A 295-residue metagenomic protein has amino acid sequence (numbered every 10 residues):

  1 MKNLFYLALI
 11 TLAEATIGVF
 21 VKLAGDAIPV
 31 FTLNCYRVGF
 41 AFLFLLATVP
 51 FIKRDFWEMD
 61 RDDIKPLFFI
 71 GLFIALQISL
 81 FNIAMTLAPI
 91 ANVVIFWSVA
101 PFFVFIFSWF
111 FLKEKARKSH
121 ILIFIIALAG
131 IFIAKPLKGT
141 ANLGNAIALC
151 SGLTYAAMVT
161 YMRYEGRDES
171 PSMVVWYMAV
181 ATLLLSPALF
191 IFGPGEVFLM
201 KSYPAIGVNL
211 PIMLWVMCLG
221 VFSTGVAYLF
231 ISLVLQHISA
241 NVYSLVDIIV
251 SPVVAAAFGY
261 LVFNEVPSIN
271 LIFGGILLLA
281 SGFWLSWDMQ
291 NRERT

Functional and structural regions predicted by a protein language model:
M1-L12, F42-F69, F110, K115-I121 (+5 more regions): Membrane-interface interhelical linkers
M1-T32, L72, L80, L137-Y164 (+2 more regions): Glycine-/small-residue-enriched transmembrane alpha-helix faces in small-molecule transporters and effluxers
L12, Y36, V93-V99, M162-L183 (+1 more regions): Helix-helix packing/entry segments at the starts of transmembrane helices
L12-L43, A157-L183, F198-K201, A205: Juxtamembrane helix-loop-helix junctions in multi-pass membrane proteins
A15, V19, G71, A75-S79 (+7 more regions): Hydrophobic/small/kink-forming positions within alpha-helical transmembrane segments of polytopic membrane proteins
V38, I212-L214, I248-T295: C-terminal-most transmembrane helix of multi-pass membrane proteins
F44, A100-L122, P252-F273: C-terminal transmembrane-helix exit sites in multi-pass transporters
L45, A116-P136, Y155, N270-M289: Hydrophobic transmembrane alpha-helices of multi-pass small-molecule transport proteins
